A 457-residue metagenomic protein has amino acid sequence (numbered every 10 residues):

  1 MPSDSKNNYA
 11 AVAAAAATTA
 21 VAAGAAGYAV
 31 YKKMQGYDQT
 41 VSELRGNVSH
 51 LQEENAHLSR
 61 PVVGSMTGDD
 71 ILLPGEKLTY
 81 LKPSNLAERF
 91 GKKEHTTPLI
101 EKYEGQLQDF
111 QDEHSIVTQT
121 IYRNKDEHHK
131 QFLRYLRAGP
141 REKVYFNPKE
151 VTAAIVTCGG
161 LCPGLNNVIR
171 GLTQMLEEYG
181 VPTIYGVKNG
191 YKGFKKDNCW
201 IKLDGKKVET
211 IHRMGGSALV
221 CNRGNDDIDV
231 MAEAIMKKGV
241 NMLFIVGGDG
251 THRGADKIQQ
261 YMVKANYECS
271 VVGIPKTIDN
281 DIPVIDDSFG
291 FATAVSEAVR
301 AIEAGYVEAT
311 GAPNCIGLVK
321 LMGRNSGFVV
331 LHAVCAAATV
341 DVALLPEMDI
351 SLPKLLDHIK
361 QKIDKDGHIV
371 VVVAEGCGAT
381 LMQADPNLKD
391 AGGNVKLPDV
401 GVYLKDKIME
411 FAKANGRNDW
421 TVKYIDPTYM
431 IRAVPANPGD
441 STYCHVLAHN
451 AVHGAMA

Functional and structural regions predicted by a protein language model:
P2-V12, A23-V41: Short hydrophobic alpha-helical membrane-entry/anchor segments
A17-G24, N55-K92, K143-G193: N-terminal phosphate-binding or glycine-rich loops at protein starts, especially the Walker A/P-loop of NTPases
G24, M34, R45-Y135, E142-V144: Long, compositionally biased, glycine/small-hydrophobic-enriched stretches that function as flexible linkers, tethers
E54-I100, L388-A457: C-terminal non-catalytic interaction/assembly regions of soluble proteins
D109-N147, G193-L243, T251-H252, I278 (+2 more regions): Glycine-rich oxoanion-binding loops at beta->alpha junctions
T152-C162, S217-V220, N241-G247, G273 (+2 more regions): Short glycine-rich or small-residue beta-strand-to-loop segments that form or flank ligand, phosphate, metal/Fe-S
R170-S217, D419-V422: Anionic-ligand anchoring segments at beta-strand to alpha-helix junctions in alpha/beta enzyme folds, i.e., glycine
A234, I245-G247, R253-V272, P283-K423: Accessory alpha-helical/coil subdomains and C-terminal extensions that flank or cap enzyme catalytic cores
